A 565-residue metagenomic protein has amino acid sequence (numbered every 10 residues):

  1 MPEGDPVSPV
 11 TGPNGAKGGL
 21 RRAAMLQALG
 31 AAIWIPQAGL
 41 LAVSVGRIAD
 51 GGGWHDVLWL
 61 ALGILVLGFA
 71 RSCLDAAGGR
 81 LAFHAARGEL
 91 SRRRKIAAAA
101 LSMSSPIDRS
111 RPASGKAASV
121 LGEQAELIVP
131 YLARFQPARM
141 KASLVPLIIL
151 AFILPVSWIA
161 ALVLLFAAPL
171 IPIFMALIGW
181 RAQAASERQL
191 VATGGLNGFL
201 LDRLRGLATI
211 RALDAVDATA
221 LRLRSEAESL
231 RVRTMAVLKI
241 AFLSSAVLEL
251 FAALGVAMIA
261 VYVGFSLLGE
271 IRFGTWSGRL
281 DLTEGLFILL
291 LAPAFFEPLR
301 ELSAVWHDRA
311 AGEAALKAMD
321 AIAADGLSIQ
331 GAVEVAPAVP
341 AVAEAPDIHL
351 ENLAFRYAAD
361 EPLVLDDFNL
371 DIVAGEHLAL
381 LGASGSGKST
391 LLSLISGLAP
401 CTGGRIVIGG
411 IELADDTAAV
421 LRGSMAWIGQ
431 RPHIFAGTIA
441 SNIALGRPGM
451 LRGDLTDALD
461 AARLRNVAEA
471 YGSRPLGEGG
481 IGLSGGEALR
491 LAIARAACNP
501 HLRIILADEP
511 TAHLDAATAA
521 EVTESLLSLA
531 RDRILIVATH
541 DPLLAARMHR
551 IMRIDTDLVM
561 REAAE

Functional and structural regions predicted by a protein language model:
T11, G15-G18, P106, E123-L132 (+5 more regions): An intracellular "coupling" helix at the cytosolic face of ABC transporter transmembrane type-1 domains
L20-L74, I159, I271-G278, L282: Transmembrane helix-loop-helix hairpins at lipid-water interfaces of multipass membrane proteins, especially the type-1
A23-A28, A138-R188, F265: Transmembrane helices of ABC transporter permease
L101-L147: Juxtamembrane loop-to-helix connectors within ABC transporter transmembrane domains
A215, A292-I322, T438: Cytosolic ends of transmembrane helices, especially the final helix of ABC transmembrane type-1 domains
S396: Helix-to-loop junction immediately C-terminal to a conserved catalytic motif
G404-E412, L421: Conserved ABC transporter NBD signature motif
P432-P475, A496, P500-L502: Conserved "ABC signature" C-loop
